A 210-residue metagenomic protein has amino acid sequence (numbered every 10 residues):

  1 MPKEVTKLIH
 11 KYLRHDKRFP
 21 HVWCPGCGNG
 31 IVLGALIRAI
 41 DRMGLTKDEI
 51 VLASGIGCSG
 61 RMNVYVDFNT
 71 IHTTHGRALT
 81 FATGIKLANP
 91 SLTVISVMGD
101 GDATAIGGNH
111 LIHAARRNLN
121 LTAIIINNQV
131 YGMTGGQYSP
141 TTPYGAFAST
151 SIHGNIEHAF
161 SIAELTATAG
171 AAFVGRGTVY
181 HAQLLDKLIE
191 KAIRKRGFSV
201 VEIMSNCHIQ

Functional and structural regions predicted by a protein language model:
P2-K3, T178, L184-Q210: Glycine/aspartate-rich loop-and-adjacent alpha/beta segment that forms the canonical ThDP
V5-T74: Active-site diphosphate/adenylate-binding microenvironment
K11, S91, S139-K191: Conserved thiamine diphosphate
F19, T46-I50, A88-V94, R116-T122 (+3 more regions): Short coil/turn connectors at secondary-structure junctions
W23-P25, S96-M98, F173-T178, V200: Short catalytic-loop micro-motif centered on adjacent basic/acidic residues
I56-C58, N128-V130, H181, M204-I209: Glycine-rich beta-alpha junction loops
I56-G132: Thiamine diphosphate
L119, Y144-I152, G197, I203-Q210: Active-site cofactor/cluster-binding pocket
